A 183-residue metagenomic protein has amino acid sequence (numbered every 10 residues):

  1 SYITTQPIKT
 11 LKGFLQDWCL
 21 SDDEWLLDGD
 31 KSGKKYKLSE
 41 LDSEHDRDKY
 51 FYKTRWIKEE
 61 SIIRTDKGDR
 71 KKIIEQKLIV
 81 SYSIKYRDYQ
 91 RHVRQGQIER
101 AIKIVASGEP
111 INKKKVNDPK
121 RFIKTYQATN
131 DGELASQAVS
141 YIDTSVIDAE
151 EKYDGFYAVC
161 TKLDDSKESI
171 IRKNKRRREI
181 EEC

Functional and structural regions predicted by a protein language model:
S1-C183: Anion-binding and metal-coordination hotspots
